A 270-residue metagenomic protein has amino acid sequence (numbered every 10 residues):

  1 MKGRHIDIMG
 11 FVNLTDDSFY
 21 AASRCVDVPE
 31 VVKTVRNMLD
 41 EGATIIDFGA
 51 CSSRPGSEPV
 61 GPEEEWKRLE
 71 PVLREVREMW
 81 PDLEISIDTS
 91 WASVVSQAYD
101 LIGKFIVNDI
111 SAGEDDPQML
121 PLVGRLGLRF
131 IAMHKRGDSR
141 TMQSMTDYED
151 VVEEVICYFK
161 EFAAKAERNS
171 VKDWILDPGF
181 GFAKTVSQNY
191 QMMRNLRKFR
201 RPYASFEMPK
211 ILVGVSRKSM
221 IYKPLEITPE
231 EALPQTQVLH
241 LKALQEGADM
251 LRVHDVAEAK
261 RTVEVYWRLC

Functional and structural regions predicted by a protein language model:
G3, S18-N37, S53-P71, E75-E78 (+6 more regions): Active-site-adjacent loop and "lid" segments of alpha/beta metabolic enzymes
H5-G10, N37-A50: N-terminal glycine-rich anion-binding loops that anchor highly charged ligand groups
N13-D17: Short polar catalytic/cofactor-binding loops
N169-D173: Flexible, glycine/charged-enriched surface loops at secondary-structure junctions
